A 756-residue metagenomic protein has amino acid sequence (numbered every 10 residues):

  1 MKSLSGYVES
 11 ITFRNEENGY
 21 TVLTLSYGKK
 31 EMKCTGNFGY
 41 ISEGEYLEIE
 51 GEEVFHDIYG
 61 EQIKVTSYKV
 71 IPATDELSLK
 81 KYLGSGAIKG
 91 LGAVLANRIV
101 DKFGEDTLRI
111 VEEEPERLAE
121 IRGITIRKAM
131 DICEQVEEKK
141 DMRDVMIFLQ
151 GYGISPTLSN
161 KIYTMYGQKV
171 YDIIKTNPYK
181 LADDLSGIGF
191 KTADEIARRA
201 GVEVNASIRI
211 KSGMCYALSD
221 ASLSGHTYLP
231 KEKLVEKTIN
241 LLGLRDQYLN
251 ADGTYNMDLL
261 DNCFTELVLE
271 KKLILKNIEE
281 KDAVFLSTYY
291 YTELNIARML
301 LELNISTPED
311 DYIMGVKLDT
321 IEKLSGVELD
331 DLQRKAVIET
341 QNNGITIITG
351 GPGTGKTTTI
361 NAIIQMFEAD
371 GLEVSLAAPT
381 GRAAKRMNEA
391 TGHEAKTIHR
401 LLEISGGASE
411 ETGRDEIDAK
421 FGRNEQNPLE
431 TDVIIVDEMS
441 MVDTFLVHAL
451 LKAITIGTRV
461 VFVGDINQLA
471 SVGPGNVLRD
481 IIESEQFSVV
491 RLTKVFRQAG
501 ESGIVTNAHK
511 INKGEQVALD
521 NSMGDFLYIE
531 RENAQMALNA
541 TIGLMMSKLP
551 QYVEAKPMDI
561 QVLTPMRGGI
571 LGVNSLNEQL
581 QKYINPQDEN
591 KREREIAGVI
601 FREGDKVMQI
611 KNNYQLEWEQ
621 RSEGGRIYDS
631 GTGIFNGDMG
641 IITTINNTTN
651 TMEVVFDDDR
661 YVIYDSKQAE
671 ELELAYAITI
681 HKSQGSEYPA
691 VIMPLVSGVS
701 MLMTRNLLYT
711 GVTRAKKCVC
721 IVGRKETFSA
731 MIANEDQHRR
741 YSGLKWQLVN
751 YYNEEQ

Functional and structural regions predicted by a protein language model:
M1-I313, Q756: Accessory, non-ATPase domains that flank or precede helicase/AAA+ motor cores in DNA-metabolism machines
G44-Y46, G604, G637: Loop/turn positions that initiate beta-strands
I274-V433, S488-R497, I504-Y528: ASCE P-loop NTPase motor cores of helicases and related translocases
E373, E430-V433, G457-V461, C718: Loop/turn-to-beta-strand initiation segments
E438, G464: Walker B catalytic acidic pair
T444-T458, L478-I481: Short, conserved "post-DEAD/DEAH" coupling segment immediately C-terminal to helicase motif II within the SF2/RecA-like
I466-T632, Y751: Conserved helicase motor core of P-loop NTPases
S630-G631, N636-Q756: C-terminal accessory regions
